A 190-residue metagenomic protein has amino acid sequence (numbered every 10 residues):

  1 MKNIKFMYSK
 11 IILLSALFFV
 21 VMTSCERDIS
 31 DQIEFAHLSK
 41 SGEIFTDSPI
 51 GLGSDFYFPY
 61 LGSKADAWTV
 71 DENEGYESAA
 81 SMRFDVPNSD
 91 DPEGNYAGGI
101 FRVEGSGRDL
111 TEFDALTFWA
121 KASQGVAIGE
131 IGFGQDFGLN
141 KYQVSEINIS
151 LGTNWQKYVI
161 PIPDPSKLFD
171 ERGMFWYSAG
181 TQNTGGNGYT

Functional and structural regions predicted by a protein language model:
M1-E34: Bacterial Sec-dependent N-terminal signal peptides
C25-T190: Beta-rich carbohydrate-recognition modules and glycan-binding surfaces
